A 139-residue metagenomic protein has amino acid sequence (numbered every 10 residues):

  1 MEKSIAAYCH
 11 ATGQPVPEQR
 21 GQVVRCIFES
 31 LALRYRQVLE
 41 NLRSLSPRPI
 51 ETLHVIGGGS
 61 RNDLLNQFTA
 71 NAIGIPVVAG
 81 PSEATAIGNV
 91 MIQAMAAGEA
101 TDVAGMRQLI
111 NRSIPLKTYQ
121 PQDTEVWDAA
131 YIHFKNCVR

Functional and structural regions predicted by a protein language model:
M1, N89-V90, A129-A130: Short, solvent-exposed polar/charged micro-motifs at secondary-structure junctions
M1-I87: Activation-segment/catalytic-loop signature of the eukaryotic protein kinase fold
Y35, A94-G98: Internal hydrophobic alpha-helix adjacent to the cofactor/substrate pocket in enzyme cavities
S60-R61, M91, T101: Short, flexible micro-motifs
A86-M95: Short, small-residue alpha-helix embedded
E99-R139: Acidic, glycine/GT-rich loop-and beta-edge segments that sit at the periphery of enzyme/chaperone cores
